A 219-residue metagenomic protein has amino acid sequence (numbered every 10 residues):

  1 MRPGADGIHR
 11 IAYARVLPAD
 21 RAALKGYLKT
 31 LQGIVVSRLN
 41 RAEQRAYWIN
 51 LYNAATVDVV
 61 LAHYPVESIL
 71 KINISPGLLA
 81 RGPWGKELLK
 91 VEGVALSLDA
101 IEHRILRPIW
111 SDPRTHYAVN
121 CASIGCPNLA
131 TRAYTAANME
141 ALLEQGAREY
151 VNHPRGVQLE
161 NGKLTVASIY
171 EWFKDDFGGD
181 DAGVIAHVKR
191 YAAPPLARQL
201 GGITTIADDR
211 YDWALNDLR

Functional and structural regions predicted by a protein language model:
M1-I49, N53-R219: Interaction/scaffold regions that mediate signaling and macromolecular assembly across diverse proteins
